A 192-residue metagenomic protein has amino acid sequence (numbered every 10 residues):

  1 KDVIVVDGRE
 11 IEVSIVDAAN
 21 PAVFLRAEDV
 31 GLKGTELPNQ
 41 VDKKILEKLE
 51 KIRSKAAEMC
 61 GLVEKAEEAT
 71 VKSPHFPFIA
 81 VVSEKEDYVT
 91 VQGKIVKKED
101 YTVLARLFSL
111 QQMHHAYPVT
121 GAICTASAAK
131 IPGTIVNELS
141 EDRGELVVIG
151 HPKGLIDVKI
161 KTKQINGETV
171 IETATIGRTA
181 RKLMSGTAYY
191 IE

Functional and structural regions predicted by a protein language model:
K1-E192: Active-site proximal loop and beta-alpha junction motif in alpha/beta enzyme cores
